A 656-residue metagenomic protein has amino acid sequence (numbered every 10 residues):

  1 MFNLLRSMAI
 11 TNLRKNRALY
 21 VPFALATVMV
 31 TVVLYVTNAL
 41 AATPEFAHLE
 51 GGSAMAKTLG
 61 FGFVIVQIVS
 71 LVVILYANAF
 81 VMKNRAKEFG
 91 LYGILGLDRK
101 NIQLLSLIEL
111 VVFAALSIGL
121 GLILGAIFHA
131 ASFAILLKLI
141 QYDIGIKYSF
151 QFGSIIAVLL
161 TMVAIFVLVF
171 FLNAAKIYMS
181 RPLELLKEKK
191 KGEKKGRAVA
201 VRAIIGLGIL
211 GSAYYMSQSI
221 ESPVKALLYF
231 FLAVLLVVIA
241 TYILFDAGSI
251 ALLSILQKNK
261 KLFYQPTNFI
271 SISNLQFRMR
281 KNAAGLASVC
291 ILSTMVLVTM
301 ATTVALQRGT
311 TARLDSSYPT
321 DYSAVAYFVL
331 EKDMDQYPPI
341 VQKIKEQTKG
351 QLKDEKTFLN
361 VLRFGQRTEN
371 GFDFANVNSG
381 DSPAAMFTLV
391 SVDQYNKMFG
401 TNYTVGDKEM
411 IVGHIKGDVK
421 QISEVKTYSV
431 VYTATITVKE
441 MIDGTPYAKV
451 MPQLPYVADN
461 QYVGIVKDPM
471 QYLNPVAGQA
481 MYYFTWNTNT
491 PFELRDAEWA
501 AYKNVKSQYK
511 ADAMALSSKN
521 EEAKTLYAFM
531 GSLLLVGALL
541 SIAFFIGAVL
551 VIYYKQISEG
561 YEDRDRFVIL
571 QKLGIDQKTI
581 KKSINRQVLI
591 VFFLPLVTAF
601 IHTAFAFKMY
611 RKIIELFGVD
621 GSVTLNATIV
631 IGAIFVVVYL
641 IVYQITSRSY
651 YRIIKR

Functional and structural regions predicted by a protein language model:
M1-T31, K195-A200, I209, L244-S293 (+2 more regions): N-terminal Sec/SRP start-transfer signal
F2, R6, I10, L104 (+10 more regions): Alpha-helical membrane-protein architecture signal
N3, S7, M179-E193, Y561-D565 (+1 more regions): Short cytosolic juxtamembrane segments of multi-pass membrane proteins
R17-E45, A54-G90, L110-L124, I205 (+5 more regions): Hydrophobic alpha-helical transmembrane segments of multi-pass inner-membrane transport and secretion
A39-S53, L122-I155, G211-L228, L594-R656: Short helix-loop junctions at transmembrane helix boundaries
V112-L256: Hydrophobic alpha-helical segments
R313-L314, T320-I546: Basic-flanked hydrophobic alpha-helices used for secretion and membrane insertion
